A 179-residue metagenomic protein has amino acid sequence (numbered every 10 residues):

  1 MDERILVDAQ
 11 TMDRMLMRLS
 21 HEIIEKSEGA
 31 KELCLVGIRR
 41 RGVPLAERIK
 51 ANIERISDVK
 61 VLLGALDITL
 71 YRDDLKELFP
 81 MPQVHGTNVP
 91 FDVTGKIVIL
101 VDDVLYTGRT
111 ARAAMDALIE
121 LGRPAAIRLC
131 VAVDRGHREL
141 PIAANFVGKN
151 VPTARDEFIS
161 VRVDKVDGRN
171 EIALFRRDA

Functional and structural regions predicted by a protein language model:
M1-A179: PRPP-associated nucleotide enzymes
